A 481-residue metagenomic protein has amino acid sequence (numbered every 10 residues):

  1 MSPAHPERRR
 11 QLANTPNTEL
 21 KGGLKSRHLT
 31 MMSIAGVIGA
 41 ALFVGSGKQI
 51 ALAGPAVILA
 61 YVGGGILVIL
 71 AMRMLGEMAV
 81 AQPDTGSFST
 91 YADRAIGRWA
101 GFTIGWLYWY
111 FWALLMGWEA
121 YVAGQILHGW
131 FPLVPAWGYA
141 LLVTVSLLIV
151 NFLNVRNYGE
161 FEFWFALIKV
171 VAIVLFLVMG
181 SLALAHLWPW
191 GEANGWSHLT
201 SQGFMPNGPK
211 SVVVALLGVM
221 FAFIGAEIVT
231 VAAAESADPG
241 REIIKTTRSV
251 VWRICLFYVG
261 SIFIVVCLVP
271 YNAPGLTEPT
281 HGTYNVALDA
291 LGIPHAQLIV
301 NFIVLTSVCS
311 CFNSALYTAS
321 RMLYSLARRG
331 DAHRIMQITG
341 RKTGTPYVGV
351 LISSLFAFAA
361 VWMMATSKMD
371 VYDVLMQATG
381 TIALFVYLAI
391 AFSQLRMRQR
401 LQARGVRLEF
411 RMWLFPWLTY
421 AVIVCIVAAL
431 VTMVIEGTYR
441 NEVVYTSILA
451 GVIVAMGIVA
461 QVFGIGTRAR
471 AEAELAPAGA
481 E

Functional and structural regions predicted by a protein language model:
M1-A4, R8, S89-R94, W99 (+6 more regions): Helix-loop-helix connectors at the membrane interface of multi-pass transporters/channels
M1-G47, A51-A56, V68-R73, T85 (+2 more regions): Membrane-interface "cap" regions at the ends of multi-pass membrane proteins
T15-L20, V57-I58, P132-P135, L167-F302: Helix-loop-helix junctions that connect adjacent transmembrane segments in multi-pass membrane transporters
K21, V44-A140, R253, V259-G260 (+1 more regions): Extracellular loop-to-transmembrane helix junctions
T90-A92, G97, G129, A215 (+2 more regions): TM-loop-TM module centered on a large, flexible mid-protein loop between adjacent transmembrane helices in multi-pass
G124, W137-N194, I224, T247-C255 (+3 more regions): Membrane-interface loop-to-helix entry segments
W164-F165, M336-T343, L384-E436: C-terminal membrane-solvent junction of multi-pass transporters and transport-like membrane proteins
A183-L184, V374, A378-V386, L414-E481: A generic transmembrane alpha-helix motif of multi-pass inner-membrane proteins
